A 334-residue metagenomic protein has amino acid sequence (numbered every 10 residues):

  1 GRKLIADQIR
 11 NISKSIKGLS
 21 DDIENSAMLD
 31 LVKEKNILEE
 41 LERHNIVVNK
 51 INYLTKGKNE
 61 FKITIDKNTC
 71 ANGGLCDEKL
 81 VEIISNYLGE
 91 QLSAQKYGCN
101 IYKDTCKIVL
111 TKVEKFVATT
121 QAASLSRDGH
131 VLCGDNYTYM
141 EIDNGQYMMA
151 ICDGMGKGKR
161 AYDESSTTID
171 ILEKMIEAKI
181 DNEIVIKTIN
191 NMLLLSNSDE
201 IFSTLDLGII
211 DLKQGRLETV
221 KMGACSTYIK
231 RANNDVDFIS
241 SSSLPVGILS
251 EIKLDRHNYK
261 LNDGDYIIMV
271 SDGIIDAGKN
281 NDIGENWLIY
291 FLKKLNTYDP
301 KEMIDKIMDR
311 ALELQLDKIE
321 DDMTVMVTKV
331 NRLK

Functional and structural regions predicted by a protein language model:
G1-E39, N52: Intracellular, membrane-proximal regulatory regions of polytopic membrane proteins
G1-I16, N45, K56-I83: Extended, domain-scale alpha-helical bundle/helix-rich regions
M28-K58, K79-V81, S85-I101, C106 (+4 more regions): Catalytic core of PPM/PP2C metal-dependent serine/threonine phosphatase domains
K58-F61, K115-V117, D143-M148, D263-Y266 (+2 more regions): Short hydrophobic/glycine-rich mini-motifs in sensory/regulatory modules that couple input to downstream signaling
Y87, N100-G154, R160, T167 (+1 more regions): N-terminal entry segment of metal-dependent catalytic domains or homologous docking segments
E114-N136, N190-S196, C225-N258, M308-L312: PP2C/PPM family metal-dependent serine/threonine protein phosphatase catalytic domain, recognizing the conserved
D153, A224, V270-G273, D322: DG-centered beta-turn motif at the end of beta-strands
G156-A178, D237, S242-S243, L261 (+2 more regions): Active-site-proximal, acidic helix/loop segment immediately C-terminal to a metal-coordinating Asp/Glu
